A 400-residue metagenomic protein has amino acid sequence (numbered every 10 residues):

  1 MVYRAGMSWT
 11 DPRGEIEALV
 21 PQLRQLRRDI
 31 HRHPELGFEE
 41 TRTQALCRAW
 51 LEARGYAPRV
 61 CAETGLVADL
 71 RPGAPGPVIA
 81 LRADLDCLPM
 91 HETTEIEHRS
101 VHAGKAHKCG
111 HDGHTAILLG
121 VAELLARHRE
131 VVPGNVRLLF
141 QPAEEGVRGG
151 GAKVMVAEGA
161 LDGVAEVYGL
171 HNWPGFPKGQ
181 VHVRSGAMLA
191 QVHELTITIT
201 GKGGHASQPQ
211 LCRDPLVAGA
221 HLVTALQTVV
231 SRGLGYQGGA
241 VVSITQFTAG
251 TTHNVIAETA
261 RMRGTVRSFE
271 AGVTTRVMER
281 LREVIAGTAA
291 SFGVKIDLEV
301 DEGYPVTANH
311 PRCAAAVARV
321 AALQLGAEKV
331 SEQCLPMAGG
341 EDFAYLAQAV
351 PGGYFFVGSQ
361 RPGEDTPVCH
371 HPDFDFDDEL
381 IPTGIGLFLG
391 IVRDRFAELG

Functional and structural regions predicted by a protein language model:
G6-H107, D112, A116-P133, R137: Acidic/His- and Gly-rich active-site-bordering loop/insert found across diverse amide/peptide-bond hydrolases
S8, E15, L19-L26, E39-W50 (+18 more regions): General structural feature for long, well-ordered alpha-helical segments within catalytic domains of soluble enzymes
I30, A68, L81, H111 (+8 more regions): Divalent metal-coordination and catalytic microenvironments
A80-R82, H91, L195-I197, Y354-Q360: Non-cysteine beta-strand/loop elements that form the S-adenosyl-L-methionine
L88-M90, T94-A106, D112-G113, H128-A257 (+2 more regions): Histidine/acidic-residue-rich, glycine-tolerant segments that coordinate divalent metal ions
V217-G400: Metal-dependent amide/peptide-bond hydrolase catalytic core, centered on the "pita-bread" metallohydrolase fold
